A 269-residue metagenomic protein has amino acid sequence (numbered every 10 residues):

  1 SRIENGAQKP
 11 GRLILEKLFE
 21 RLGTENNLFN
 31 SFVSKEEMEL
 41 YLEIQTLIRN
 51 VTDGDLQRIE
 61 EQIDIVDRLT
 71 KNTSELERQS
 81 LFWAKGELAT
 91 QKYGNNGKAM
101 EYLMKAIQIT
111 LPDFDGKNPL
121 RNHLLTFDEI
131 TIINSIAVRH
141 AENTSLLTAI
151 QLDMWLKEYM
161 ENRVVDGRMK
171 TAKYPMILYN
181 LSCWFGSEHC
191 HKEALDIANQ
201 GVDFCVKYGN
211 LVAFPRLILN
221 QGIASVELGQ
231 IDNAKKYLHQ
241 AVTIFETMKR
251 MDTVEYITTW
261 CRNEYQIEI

Functional and structural regions predicted by a protein language model:
S1-P10, K35: Recognition helix of helix-turn-helix/homeodomain-like DNA-binding domains that insert into the DNA major groove
L13-L28, I269: DNA major-groove recognition helix of helix-turn-helix/homeodomain DNA-binding modules
S34-E36, T73, L124, M169 (+3 more regions): Structural signature of alpha-solenoid helical repeat scaffolds
D53, K92-Y93, N143, E188 (+5 more regions): Structural motif corresponding to the intra-repeat A-B loop/turn of tetratricopeptide repeats
I63-T70, M104-G116, M154-V165, A198-N210 (+1 more regions): Amphipathic alpha-helical segments of tetratricopeptide repeats
